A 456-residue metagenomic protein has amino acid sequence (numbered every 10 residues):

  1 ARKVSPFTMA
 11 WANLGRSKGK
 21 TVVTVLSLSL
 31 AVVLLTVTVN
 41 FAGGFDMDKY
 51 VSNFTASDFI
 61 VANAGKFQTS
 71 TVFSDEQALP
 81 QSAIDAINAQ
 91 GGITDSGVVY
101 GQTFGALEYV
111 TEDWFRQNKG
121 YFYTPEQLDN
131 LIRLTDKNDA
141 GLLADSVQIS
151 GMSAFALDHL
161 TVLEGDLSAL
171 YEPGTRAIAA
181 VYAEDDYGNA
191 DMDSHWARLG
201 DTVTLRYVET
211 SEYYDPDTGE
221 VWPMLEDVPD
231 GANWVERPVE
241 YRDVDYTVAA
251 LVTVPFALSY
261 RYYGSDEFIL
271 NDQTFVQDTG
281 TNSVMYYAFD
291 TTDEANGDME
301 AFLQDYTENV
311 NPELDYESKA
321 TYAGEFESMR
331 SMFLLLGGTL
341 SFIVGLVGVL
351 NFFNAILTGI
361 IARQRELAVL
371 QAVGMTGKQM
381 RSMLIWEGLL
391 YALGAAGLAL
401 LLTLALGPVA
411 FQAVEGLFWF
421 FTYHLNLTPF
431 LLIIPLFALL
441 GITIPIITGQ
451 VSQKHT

Functional and structural regions predicted by a protein language model:
R2-T8: Short, membrane-interfacial amphipathic segments enriched in basic
T8-R16, M47-V51, A372, E415: Short amphipathic alpha-helical coupling elements at transmembrane boundaries
K18-G44: Short, strongly hydrophobic transmembrane alpha-helices
T24-L34, L334-N354, Y391-A399, I433 (+2 more regions): Alpha-helical transmembrane segments of integral membrane proteins
T38-T55, I356-G359, Q412, G449-Q453: Sec-dependent signal peptide cleavage junction
G43, M47-G337: Basic-flanked hydrophobic alpha-helices used for secretion and membrane insertion
A323, E327-F333, Q379-M383, A392-H455: Short helix-loop junctions at transmembrane helix boundaries
G348-L390: Interfacial "coupling" helices/loops that link adjacent transmembrane helices in transporter permeases
